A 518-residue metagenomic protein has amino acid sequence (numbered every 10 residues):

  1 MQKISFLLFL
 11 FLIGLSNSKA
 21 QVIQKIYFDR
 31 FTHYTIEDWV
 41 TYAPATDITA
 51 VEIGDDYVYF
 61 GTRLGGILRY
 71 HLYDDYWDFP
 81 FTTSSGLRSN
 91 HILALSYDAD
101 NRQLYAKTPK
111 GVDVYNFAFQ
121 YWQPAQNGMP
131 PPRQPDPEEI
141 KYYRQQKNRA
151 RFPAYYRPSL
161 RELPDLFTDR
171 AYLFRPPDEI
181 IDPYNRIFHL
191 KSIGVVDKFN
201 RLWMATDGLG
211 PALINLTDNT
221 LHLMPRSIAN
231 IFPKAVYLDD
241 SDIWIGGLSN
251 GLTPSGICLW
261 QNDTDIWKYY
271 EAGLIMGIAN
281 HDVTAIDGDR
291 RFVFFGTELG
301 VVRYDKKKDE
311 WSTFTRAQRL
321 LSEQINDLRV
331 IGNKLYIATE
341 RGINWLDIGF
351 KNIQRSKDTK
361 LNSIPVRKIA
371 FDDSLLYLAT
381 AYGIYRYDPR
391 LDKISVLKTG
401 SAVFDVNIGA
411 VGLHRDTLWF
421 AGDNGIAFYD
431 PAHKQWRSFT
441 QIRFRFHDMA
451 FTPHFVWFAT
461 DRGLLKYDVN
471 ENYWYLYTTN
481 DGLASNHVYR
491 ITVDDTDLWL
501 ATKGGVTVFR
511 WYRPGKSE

Functional and structural regions predicted by a protein language model:
I4-G14: Sec-dependent N-terminal signal peptides
Q21-W77, Y172, D178-V195, L202-L238 (+4 more regions): An edge-strand/N-cap motif at the start of beta-rich repeat modules
T32-G54, T82-A99, Q126-K198, P225-D239 (+6 more regions): Short coil-to-beta transitions that initiate beta-strands within beta-rich domains
Y57-F60, Q103-Y105, R201-M204, I243-G246 (+6 more regions): Conserved beta-propeller blade signature
R63, P109, F117, D207-G208 (+8 more regions): Short loop/turn segments immediately following the C-termini of beta-strands
G66, G111-D113, G210, S249-T253 (+6 more regions): Short glycine/acidic-enriched loop and turn motifs that connect beta-strands
H71-D75, F117-Q120, N215-N219, Q261-D265 (+6 more regions): Short loop/turn segments that connect beta-strands within beta-propeller blades
A484-E518: Blade-level signature of beta-propeller repeat domains, shared across WD40, Kelch, NHL, RCC1 and BNR/Asp-box propellers
